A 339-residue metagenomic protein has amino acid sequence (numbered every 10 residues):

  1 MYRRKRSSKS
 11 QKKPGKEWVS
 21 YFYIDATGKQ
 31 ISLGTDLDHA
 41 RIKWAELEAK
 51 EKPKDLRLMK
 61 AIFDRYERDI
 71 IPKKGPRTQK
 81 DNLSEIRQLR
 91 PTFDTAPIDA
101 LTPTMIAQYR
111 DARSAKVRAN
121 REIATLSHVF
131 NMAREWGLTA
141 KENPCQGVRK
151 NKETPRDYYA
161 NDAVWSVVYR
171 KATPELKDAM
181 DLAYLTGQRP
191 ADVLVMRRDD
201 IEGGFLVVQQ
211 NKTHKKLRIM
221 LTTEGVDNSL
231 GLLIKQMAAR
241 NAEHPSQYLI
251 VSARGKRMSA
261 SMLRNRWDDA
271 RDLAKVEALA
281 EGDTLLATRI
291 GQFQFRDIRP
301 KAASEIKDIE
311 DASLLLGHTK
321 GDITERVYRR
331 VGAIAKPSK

Functional and structural regions predicted by a protein language model:
K13-T104, E243: N-terminal DNA-binding module of tyrosine recombinases/phage integrases
S32, R68-M132, L138, R257-M262 (+1 more regions): N-terminal core-binding DNA-recognition domain of tyrosine site-specific recombinases/integrases
S32, T213-K235, P245-D269: C-terminal catalytic core of Y-nucleophile DNA break-rejoin enzymes
L101, A260, A280-K307, I323: Short basic/aromatic active-site micro-motif
K116, N120-E122, E135, T139-A140 (+4 more regions): Basic, Lys/Arg- and aromatic-enriched nucleic-acid-binding interface segment
V117, K177-D181, L185, A191-D192 (+1 more regions): C-terminal catalytic core of tyrosine-transesterase DNA break-rejoin enzymes
V164-V167, L217-T223, S229-K235, L314 (+1 more regions): DNA/chromatin major-groove-contacting recognition/catalytic segments
D200-G203, D308-Y328: Short, polar N-cap/turn motifs at the start of nucleic acid-interacting alpha helices
